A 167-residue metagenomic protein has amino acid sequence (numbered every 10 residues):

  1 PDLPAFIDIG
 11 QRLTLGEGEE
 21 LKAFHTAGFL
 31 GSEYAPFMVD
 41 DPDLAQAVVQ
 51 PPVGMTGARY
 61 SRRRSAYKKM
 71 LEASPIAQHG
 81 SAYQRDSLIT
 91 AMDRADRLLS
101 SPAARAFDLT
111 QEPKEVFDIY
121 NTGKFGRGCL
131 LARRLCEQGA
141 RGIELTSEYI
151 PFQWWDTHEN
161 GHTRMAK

Functional and structural regions predicted by a protein language model:
P1-K167: Ligand-binding pockets and gating/stacking loops
